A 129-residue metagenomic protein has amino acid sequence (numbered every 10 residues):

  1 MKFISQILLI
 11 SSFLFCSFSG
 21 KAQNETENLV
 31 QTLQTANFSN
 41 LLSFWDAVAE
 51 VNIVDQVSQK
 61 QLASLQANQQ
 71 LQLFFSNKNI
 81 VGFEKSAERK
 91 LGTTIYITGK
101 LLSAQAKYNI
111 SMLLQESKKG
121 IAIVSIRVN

Functional and structural regions predicted by a protein language model:
K2-I10: Sec-dependent signal peptide recognition, specifically the positively charged N-region followed immediately by
A22-N37: Short, aromatic-enriched amphipathic alpha-helices that serve as compact interaction elements
T32-A36, F44-V48, L73-N77: Structured segments of extracytoplasmic/periplasmic soluble domains in secreted or envelope-associated proteins
W45-S58: Short, solvent-exposed secondary-structure junction/capping segments
L65-A106: Surface-exposed, charged secondary-structure patches
K107-N129: Short beta-strand edge/turn micro-motifs at domain boundaries
